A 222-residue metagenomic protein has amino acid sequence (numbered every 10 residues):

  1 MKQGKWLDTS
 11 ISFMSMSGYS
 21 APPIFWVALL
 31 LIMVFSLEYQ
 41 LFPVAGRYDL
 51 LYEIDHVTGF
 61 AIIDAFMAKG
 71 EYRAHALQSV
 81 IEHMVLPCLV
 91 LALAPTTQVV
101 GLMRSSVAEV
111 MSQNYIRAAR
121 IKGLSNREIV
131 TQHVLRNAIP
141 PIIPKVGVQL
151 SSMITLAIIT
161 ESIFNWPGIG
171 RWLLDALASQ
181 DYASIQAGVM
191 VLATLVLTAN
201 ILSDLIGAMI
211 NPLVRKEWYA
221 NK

Functional and structural regions predicted by a protein language model:
M1-D8, D55-K222: Alpha-helical transmembrane segments of integral membrane proteins, especially multi-pass inner/plasma-membrane
M1-M16, A28-M33, A157: Transmembrane-helix boundary motif in ABC transporter permease subunits
S12, V44, T131: Phosphate-coordinating loops and pocket residues in cytosolic domains that bind phosphorylated ligands
M16-M84: Generic hydrophobic transmembrane alpha-helix motif, especially the helices
